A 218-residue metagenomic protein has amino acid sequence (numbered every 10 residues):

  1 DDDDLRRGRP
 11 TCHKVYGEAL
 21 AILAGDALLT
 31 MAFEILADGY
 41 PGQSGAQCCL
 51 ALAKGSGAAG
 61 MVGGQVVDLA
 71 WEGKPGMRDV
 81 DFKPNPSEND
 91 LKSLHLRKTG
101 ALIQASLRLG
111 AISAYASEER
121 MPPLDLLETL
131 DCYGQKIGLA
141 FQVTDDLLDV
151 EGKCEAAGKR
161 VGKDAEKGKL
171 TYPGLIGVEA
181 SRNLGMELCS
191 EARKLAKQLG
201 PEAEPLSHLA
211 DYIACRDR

Functional and structural regions predicted by a protein language model:
D1-T144, V150-K197, P201-A214: Mg2+-dependent prenyl diphosphate-binding active-site environment of isoprenoid biosynthetic enzymes
D217-R218: Short glycine/threonine-rich loop-to-helix capping motif typified by GTGT followed within a few residues by an Asp-Pro
